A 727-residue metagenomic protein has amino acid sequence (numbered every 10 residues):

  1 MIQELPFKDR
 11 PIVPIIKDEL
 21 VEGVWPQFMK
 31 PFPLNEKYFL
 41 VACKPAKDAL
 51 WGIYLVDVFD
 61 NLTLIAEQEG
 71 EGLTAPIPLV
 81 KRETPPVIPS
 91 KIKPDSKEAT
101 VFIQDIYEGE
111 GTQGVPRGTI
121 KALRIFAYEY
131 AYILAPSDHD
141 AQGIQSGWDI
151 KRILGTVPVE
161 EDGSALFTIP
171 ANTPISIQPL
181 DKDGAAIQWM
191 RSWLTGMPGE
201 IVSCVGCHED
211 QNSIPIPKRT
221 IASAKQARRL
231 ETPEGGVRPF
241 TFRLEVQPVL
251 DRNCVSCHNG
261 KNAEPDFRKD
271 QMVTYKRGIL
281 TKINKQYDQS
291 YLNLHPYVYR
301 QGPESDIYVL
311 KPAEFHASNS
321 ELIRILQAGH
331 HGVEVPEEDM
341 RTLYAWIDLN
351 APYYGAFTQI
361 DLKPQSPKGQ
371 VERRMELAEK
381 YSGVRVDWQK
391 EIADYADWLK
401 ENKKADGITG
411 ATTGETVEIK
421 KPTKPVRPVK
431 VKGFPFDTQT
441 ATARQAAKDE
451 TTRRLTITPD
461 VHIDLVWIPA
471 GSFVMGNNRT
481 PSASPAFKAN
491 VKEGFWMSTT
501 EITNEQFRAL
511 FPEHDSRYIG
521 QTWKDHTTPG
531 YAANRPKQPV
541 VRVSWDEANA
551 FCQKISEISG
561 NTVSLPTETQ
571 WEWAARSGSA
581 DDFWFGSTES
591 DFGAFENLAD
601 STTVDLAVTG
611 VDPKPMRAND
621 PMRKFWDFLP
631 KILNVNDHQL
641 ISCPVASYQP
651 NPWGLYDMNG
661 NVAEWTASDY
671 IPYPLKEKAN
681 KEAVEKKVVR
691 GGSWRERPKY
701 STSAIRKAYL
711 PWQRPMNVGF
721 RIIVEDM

Functional and structural regions predicted by a protein language model:
M1, D48-Y54: Structural motif
I2-V21, E71-L73: Surface-exposed loop and turn segments in beta-propeller and other repeat-based domains that flank or scaffold
E19-P33: Signature of short aromatic-glycine-proline-rich micro-motifs recurring in repeat-based ectodomains
Q27, A49, G72: Beta-rich catalytic cores
F39-A42: Residue position within the beta-strands of beta-propeller blades
G70, V80-E83, I92, V115-I120 (+5 more regions): Aromatic- and Gly/Pro-enriched helix-to-coil junctions and flexible linker segments
R454-Q521, V543-D546, G660, D726: A short glycine-rich, aromatic-capped structural motif
V474, R479, D525-K537, R542-I705 (+1 more regions): Functional-site microenvironments in short loops/helix caps that host divalent-cation chemistry
